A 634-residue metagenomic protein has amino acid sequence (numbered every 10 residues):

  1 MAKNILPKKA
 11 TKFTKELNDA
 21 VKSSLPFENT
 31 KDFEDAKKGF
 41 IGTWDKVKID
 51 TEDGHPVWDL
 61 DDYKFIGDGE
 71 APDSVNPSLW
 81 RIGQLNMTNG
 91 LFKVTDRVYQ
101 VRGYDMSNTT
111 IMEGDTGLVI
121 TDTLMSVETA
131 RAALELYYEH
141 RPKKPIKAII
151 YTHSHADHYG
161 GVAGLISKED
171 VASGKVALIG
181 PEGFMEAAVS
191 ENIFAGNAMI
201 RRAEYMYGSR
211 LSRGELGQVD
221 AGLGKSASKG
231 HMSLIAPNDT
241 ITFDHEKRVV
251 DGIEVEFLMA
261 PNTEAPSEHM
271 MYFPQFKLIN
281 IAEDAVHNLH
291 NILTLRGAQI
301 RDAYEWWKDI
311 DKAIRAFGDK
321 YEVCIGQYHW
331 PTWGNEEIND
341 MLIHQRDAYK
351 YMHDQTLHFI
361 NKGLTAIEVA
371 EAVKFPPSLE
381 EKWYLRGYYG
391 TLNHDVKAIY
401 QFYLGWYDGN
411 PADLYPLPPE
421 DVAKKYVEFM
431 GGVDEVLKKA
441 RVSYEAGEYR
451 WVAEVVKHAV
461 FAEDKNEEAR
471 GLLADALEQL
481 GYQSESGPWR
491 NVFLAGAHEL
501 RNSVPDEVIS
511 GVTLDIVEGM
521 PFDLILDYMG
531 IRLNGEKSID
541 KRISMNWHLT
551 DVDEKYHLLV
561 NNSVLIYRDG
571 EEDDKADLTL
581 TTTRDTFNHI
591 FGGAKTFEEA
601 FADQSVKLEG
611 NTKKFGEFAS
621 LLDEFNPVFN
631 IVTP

Functional and structural regions predicted by a protein language model:
N4-A20, L278, N288, E305-E368 (+3 more regions): Divalent-metal (often Zn2+) His-rich catalytic cores of metallo-beta-lactamase-fold enzymes
Q84-K144, H269-F273, K277-E283: Conserved beta-strand hairpin/beta-sheet module of binuclear metal-dependent hydrolase folds, prominently
K93, I179, M185-P261, S267 (+1 more regions): Metallo-beta-lactamase
T116-G117, V127-L178, D319: Active-site metal-binding motif and surrounding structural segment of the metallo-beta-lactamase
G117-L118, M125-V127, S233-N238, H245-K362: Metallo-beta-lactamase
V422-V455: Alpha-helical segment of the N-proximal tetratricopeptide repeat
E448-E454, F461, K465, D475-P634: Feature captures hydrophobic
